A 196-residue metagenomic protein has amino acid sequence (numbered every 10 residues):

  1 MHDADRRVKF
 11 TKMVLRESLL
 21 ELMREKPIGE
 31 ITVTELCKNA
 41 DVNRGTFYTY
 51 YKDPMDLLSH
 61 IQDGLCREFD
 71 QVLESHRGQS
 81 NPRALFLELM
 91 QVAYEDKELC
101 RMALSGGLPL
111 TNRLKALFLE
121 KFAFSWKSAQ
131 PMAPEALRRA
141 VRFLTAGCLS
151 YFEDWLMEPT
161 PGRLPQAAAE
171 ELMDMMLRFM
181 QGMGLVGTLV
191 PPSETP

Functional and structural regions predicted by a protein language model:
A4, T11-V14, A136: N-terminal positioning helix adjacent to the helix-turn-helix/winged-helix DNA-binding module
K9, M13, E17, S59 (+10 more regions): Generic detection of well-ordered alpha-helical segments
K9-L20, R24, G29-V33, K38-D41 (+2 more regions): An amphipathic alpha-helix adjacent to DNA-recognition modules
E21-I28, H76, D96-K97, S128 (+1 more regions): Basic, amphipathic alpha-helical hairpins
I31-T32, R101-A103: Short, hydrophobic secondary-structure boundary micro-motifs
L73-M102: Hydrophobic alpha-helical connector segments
G106-S150, L177, Q181: Amphipathic alpha-helical packing segments from all-alpha helical-bundle domains
F124, D154-P196: C-terminal peripheral helix-coil segments that are non-catalytic and often amphipathic
